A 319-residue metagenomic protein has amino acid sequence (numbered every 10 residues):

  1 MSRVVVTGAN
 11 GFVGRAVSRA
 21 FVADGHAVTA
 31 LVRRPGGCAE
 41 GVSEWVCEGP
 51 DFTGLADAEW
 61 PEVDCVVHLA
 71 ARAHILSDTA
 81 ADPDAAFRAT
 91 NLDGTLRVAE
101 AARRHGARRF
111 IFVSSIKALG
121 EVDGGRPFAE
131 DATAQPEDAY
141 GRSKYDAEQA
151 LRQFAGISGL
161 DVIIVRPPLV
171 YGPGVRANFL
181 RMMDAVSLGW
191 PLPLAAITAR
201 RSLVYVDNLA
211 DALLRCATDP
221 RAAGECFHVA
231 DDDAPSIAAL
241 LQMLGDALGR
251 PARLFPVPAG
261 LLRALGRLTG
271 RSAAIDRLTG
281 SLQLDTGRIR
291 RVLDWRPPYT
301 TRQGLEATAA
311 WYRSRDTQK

Functional and structural regions predicted by a protein language model:
V4-D24: N-terminal Rossmann NAD(P)H-binding glycine-rich loop of SDR-like oxidoreductase domains
G37, E48-D93, R97, A101-R104 (+1 more regions): NAD(P)H-binding glycine-rich loop region in Rossmannoid oxidoreductase-like domains and their noncatalytic homologs
L96-A139: Conserved Rossmann-fold NAD(P)-dependent oxidoreductase catalytic core, especially the SDR/UDP-sugar
R97, V175-R181, A195-A217, G224-E225: Substrate-positioning beta->alpha
E137-I163: Active-site Tyr-X1-5-Lys
G172, L194-A199, F227-A234, G245-G249 (+1 more regions): Glycine-rich Rossmann NAD(P)(H)-binding loop
V206, A239-Q242, L265-R296, A307: Conserved C-terminal active-site "lid" loop/helix of NAD(P)H-dependent oxidoreductases that clamps the redox cofactor
R215-A273, R302, E306-A309, K319: Mid/C-terminal beta-alpha module of Rossmann-like enzyme folds, strongest in SDR-family dehydrogenases/epimerases
